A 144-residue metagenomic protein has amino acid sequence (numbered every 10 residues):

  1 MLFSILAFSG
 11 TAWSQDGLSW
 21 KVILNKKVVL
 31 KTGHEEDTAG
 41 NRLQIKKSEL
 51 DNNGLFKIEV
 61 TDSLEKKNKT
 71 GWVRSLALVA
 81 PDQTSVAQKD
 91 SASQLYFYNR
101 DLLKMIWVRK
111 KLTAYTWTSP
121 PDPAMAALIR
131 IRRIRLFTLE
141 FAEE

Functional and structural regions predicted by a protein language model:
M1-G17: Bacterial Sec-dependent N-terminal signal peptides
W13-E144: Terminal leader/tail segments of proteins
